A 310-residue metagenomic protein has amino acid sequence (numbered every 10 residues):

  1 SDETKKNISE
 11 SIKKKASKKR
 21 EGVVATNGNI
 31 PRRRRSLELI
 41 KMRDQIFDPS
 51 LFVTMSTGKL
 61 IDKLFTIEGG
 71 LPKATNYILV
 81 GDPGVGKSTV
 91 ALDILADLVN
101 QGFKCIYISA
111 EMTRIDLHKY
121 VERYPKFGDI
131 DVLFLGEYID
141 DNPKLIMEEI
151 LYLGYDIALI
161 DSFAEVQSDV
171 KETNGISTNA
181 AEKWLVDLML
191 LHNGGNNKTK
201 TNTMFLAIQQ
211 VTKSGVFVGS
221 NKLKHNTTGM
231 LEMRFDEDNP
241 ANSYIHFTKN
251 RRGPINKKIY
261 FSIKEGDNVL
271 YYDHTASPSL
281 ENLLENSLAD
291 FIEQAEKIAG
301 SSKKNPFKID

Functional and structural regions predicted by a protein language model:
S1-A25: IQ-motif-like calmodulin-binding regions
A16, V23-F52, E149, I255 (+1 more regions): Replication-associated primase and helicase/ATPase modules
G28-Y124: The Walker A/P-loop phosphate-binding site
T57, V90, T113, L117 (+5 more regions): Helical mechanochemical/support elements of P-loop NTPase systems and associated helical scaffolds
P72-K73, Q101, Y152-G154, K200-N202: Short loop/turn elements that form and flank the Walker-type P-loop nucleotide-binding site in RecA-like NTPase cores
D82, Q101-W184, A276, E281 (+1 more regions): Conserved inter-motif catalytic segment of the P-loop NTP-binding fold
I94-D97, K183-K198: Catalytic-core regions built around general acid/base machinery
L190-A289: Phosphate-binding/switch region of NTP-binding enzymes
